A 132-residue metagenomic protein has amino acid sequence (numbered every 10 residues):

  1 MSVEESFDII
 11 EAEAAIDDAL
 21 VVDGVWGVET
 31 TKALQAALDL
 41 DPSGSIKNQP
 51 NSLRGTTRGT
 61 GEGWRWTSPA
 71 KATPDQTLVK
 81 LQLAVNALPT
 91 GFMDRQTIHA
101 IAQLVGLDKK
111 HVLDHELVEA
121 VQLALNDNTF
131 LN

Functional and structural regions predicted by a protein language model:
M1-N132: Cell-envelope/ECM-targeting effectors and their regulatory/trafficking segments
